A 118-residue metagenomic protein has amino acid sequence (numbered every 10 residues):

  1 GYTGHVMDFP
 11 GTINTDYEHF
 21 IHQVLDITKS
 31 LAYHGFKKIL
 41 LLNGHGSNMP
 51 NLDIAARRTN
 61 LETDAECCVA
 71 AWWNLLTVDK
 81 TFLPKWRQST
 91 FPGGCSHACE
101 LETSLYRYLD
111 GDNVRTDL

Functional and structural regions predicted by a protein language model:
G1-L40, G44-L118: Extended, histidine- and acidic-residue-enriched regions that form the cofactor-binding/catalytic faces
